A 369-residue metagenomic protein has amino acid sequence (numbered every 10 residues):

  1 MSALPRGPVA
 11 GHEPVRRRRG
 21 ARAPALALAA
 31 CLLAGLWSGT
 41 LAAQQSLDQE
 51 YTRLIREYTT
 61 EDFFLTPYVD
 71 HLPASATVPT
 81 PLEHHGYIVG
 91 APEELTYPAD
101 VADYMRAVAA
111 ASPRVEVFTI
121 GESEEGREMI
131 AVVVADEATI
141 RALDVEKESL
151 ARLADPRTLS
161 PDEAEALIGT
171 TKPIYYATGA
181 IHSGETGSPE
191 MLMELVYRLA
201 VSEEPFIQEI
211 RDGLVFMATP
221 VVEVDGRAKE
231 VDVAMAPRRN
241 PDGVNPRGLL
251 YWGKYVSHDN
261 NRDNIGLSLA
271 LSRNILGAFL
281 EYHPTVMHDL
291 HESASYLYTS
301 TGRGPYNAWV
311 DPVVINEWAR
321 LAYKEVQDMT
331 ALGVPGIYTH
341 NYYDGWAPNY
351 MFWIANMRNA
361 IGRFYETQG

Functional and structural regions predicted by a protein language model:
M1-R22: N-terminal secretory signal peptides that target proteins for export/translocation
P24-S38: Bacterial N-terminal signal peptides
G39-A43: Sec/Tat signal peptide C-region and signal peptidase I cleavage site
Q44-L95: N-terminal pre-domain segments of enzymes
P67, M287-D289, A322-N341: Acidic/polar loop patches that form or flank catalytic/metal-binding clefts of enzymes that bind anionic ligands
S112-V115, R127-M129, T171-I174, D212-M217 (+4 more regions): Loop/turn elements at helix/coil->beta-strand transitions in domains of secreted/extracellular proteins
A135-R141, V145-R320: Active-site/substrate-binding loop(s) of hydrolase catalytic cores
L332-G369: Hard-cation-handling environments
